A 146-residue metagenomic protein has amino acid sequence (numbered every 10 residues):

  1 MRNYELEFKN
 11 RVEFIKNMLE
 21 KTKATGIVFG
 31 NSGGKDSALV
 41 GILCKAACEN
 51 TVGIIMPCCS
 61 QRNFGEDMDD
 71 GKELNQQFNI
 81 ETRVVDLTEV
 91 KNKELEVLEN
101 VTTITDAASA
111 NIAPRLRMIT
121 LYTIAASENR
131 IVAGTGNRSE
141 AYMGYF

Functional and structural regions predicted by a protein language model:
M1-G144: ATP-dependent adenylation/nucleotidyltransferase module used to activate substrates
